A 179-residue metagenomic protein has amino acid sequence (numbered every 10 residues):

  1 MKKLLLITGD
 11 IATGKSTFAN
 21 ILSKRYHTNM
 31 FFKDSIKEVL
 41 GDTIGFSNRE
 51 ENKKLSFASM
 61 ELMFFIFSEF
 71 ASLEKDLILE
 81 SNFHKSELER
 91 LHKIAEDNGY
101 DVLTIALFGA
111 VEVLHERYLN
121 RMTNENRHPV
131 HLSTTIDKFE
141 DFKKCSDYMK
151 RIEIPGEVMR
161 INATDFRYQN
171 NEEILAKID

Functional and structural regions predicted by a protein language model:
L4: Walker A (P-loop) ATP-phosphate-binding motif of ABC ATPase nucleotide-binding domains
I7: Hydrophobic anchor at the beta1->P-loop junction of P-loop NTPases
I11: The conserved Walker
G14: Conserved glycine(s) of the Walker
T17-S72: Conserved substrate/cofactor phosphate-moiety recognition/catalytic segment in nucleotide-dependent phosphotransferases
F57-V102: Glycine-rich phosphate-binding loop used to anchor ATP phosphates in small-molecule kinases, encompassing both
N98-N120: Conserved phosphate-donor/acceptor-positioning beta-strand/loop module used by diverse small-molecule
T123-E172: Small-molecule kinase domains that catalyze NTP-dependent phosphoryl transfer to phosphate-bearing small molecules
